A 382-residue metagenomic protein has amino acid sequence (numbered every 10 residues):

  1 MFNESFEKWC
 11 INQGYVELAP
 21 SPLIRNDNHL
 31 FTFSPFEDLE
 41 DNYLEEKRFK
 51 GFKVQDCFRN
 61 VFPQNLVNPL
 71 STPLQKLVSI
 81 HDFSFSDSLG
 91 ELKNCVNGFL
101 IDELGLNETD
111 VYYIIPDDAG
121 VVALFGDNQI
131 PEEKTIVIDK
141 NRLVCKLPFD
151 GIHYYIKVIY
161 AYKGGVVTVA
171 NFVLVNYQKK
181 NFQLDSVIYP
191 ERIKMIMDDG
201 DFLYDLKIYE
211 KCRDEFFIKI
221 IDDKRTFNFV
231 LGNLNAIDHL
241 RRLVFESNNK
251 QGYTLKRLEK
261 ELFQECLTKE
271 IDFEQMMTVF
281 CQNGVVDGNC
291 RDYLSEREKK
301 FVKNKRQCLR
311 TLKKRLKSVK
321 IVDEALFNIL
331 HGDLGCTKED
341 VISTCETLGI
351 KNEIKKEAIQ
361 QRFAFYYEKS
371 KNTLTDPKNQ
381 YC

Functional and structural regions predicted by a protein language model:
M1-K256, C266-V285, R291-V322, I359 (+1 more regions): Structured aminoacyl-transfer and RNA-binding surfaces used for tRNA recognition/handling in the translation apparatus
C336-V341: Hard-cation-handling environments
L348-R362: Accessory alpha-helical DNA-binding modules that contact the DNA backbone or grooves
